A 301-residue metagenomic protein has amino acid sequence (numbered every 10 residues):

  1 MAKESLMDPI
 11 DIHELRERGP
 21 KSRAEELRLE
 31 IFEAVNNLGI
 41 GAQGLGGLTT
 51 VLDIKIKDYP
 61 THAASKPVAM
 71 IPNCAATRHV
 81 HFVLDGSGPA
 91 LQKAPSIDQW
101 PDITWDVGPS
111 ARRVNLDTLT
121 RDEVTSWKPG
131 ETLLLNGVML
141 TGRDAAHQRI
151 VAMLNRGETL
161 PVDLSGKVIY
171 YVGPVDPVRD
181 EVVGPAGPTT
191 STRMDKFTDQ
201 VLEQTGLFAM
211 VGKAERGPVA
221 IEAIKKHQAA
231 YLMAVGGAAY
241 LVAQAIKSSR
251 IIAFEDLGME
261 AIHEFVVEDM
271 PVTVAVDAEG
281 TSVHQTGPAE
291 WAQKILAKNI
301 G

Functional and structural regions predicted by a protein language model:
M1-V107, E203: Non-transmembrane, aqueous-exposed alpha-helical and coiled segments at domain scale
S5-G46, T141-T273: Feature captures the catalytic cores and cofactor-binding loops of soluble hydro-lyases/lyases that act on carboxylate
I40, G46-I54, T61-A64, A75 (+1 more regions): C-terminal binding/interaction regions
A69-N73, G86-G88, P129, R149-A152 (+3 more regions): Short, solvent-exposed amphipathic alpha-helical segments in soluble enzyme and RNA/protein-processing domains
P109-L119: Short, structured beta-strand/loop micro-motifs enriched in basic residues and often containing a Trp
D122-T125, V162: Residue "hotspots" at secondary-structure boundaries inside conserved domains
V124-W127, L133: Short, well-ordered loop/turn sites that connect or cap secondary structure elements
T132, V138-G142, A278: Short, charged beta-turn/beta-strand-edge "cap" motif at the junction between a beta-strand and an adjacent loop
